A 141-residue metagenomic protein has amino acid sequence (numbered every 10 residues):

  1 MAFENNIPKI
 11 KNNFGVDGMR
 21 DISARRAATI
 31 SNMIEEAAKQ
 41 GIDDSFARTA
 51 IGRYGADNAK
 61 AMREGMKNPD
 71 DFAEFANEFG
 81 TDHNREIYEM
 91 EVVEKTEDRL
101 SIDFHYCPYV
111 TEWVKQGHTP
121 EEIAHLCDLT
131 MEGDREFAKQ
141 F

Functional and structural regions predicted by a protein language model:
M1-D128, E132, E136: N-terminal accessory segment detector
